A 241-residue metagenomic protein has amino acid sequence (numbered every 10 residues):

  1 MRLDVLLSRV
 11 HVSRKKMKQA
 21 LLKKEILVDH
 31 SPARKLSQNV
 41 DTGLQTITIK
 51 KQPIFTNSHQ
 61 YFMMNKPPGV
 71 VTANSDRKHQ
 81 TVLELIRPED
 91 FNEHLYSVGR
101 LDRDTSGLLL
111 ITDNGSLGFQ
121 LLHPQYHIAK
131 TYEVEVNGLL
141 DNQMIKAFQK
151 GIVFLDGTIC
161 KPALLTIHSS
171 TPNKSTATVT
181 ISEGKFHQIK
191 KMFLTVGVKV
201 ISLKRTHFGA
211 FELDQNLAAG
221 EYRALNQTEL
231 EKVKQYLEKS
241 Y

Functional and structural regions predicted by a protein language model:
M1-R77: S4-like RNA-binding module at protein N-termini
L22-K24, G43-Q45, S58-F62, K66 (+8 more regions): A generic structural signal for short beta-strands and their flanking turns/coil linkers
S31-L36, K150, I159-Y241: RNA substrate-recognition surfaces in RNA-acting enzymes
I49-K51, M64-K66, I111-N114, V136-G138 (+1 more regions): Flexible glycine-/small-residue-rich
H59-Y96, L101: Helix-turn-helix/homeodomain-like alpha-helical modules used for DNA recognition and transcription-factor dimerization
P67-V70, H79, F91, D104 (+3 more regions): Short, charged/polar surface micro-motifs in flexible loops or helix N-caps
N92-P124: Glycine/acidic-rich beta-strand-loop module
S116-T176, M192: Non-catalytic RNA-recognition surface used by pseudouridine synthases
